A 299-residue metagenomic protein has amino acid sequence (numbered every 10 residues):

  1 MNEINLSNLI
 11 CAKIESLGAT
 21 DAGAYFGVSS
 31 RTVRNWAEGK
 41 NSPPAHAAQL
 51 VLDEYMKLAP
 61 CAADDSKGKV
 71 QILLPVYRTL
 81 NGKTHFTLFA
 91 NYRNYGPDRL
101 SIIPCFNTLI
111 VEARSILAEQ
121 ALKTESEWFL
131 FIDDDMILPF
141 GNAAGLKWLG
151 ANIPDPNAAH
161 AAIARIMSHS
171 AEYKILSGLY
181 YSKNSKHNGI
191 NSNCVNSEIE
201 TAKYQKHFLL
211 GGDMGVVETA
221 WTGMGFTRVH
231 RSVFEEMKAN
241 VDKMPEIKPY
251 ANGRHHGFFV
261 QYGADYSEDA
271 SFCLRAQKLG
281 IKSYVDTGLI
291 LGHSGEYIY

Functional and structural regions predicted by a protein language model:
M1-L17: A short, Lys/Arg-rich alpha-helix, primarily the initiator
D21-F26: Short alpha-helical "recognition helix" segments of helix-turn-helix
V28-P43: Recognition helix of helix-turn-helix/homeodomain-like DNA-binding domains that insert into the DNA major groove
A45-A62, I166-H169: DNA major-groove recognition helix of helix-turn-helix/homeodomain DNA-binding modules
P60-T108, E112: N-proximal low-complexity "stem/linker" segments adjacent to membrane-targeting elements
D64-D65, Q71, N240-Y299: C-terminal catalytic/acceptor-binding lobe
A118, P139-G257: Conserved catalytic core of nucleotide-sugar-dependent glycosyltransferases
F129: Short aromatic/hydrophobic "clamp" motif used to bind/position activated sugar donors
